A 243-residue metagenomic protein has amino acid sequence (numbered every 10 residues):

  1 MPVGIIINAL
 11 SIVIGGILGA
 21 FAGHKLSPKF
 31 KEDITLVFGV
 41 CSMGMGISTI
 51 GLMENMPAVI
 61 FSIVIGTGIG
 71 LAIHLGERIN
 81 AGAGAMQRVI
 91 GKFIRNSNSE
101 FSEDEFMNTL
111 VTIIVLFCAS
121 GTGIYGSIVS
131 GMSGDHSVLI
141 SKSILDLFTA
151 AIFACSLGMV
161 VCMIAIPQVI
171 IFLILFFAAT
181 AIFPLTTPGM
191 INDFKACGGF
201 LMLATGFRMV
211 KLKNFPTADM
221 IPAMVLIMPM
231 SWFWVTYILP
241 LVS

Functional and structural regions predicted by a protein language model:
M1-I14, F61, S127, G131-I144 (+1 more regions): Structural signature of hydrophobic alpha-helical transmembrane segments
I7-G15, G19, G23, G39-V40 (+15 more regions): Alpha-helical transmembrane segments in multi-pass membrane proteins
F21-S27, S48-M53: Short, hydrophobic transmembrane alpha-helix segments
S27, H74-A83, C162, P216-T217: Juxtamembrane/interfacial segments flanking transmembrane helices
F61, I65-E103: Glycine/small-residue-rich loop that forms an oxyanion/phosphate-binding "nest" at active or ligand-binding sites
N98-M163: Internal active-site segments that recognize and position negatively charged phosphoryl groups and nucleotide moieties
F207-L226: Interfacial loop-to-transmembrane junctions
S231-S243: Juxtamembrane boundary at the C-terminal end of a transmembrane helix
